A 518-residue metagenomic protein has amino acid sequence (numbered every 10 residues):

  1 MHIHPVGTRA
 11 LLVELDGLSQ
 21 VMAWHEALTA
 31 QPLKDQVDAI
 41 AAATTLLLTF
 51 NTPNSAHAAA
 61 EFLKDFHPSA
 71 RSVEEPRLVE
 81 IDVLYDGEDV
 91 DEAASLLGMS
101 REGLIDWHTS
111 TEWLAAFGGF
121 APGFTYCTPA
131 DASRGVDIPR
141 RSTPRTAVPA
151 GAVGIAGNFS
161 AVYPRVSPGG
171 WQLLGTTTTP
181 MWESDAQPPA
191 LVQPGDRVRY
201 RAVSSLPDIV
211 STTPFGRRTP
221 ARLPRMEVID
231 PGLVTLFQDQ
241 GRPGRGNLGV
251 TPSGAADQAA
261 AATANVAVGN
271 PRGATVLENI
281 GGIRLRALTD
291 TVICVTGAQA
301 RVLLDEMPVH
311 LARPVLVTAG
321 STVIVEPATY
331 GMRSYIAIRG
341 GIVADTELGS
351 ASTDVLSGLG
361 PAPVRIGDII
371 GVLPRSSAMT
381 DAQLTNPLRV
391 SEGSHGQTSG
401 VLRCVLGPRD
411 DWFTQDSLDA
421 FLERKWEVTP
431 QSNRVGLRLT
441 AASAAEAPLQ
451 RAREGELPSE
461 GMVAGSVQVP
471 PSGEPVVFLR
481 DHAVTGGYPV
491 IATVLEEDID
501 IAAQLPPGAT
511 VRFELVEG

Functional and structural regions predicted by a protein language model:
M1-G518: Conserved "landmark" site that anchors the functional core of diverse proteins
